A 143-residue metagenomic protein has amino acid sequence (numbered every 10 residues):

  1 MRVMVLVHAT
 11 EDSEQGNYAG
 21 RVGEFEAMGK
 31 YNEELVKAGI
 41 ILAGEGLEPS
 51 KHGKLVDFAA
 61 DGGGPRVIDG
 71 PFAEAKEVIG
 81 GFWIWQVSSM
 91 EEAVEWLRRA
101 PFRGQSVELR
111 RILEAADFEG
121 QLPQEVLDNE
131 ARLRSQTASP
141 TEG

Functional and structural regions predicted by a protein language model:
M1-G143: Conserved, structured core segments of small domains
